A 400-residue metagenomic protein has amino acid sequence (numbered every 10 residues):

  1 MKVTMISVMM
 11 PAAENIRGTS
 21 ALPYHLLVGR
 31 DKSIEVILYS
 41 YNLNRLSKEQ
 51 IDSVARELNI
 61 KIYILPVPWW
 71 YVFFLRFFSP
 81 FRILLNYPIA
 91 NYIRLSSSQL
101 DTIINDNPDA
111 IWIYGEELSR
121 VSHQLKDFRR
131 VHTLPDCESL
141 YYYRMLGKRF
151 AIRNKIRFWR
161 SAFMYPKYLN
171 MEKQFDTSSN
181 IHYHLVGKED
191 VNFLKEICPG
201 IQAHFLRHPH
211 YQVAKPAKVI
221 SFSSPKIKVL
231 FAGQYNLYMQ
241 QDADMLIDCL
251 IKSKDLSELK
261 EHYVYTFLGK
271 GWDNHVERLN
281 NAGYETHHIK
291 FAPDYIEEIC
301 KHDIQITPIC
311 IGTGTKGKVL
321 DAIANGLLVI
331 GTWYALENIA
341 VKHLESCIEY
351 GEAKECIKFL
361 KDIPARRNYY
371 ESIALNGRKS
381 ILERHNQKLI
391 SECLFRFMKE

Functional and structural regions predicted by a protein language model:
M1-K61, D106, I251-S257: N-terminal subdomain of nucleotide-sugar transferases
L22, H208-N280, H288-Y295, C300: Conserved catalytic-core segment of nucleotide-activated headgroup transferases in glycan assembly
E49, R120-S122, P166-Q202, L394: A short, active-site helix/loop in glycosyltransferases that binds the activated sugar's phosphate group
S97-T102, E138, F150-Y183: Membrane-proximal helix-turn-helix segments that form the acceptor-binding/catalytic region of lipid-linked
C300-G314, N325-L327: Acidic donor-binding loop of glycosyltransferase active sites
K318-D321, L328-T332: Short hydrophobic beta-strand element within catalytic cores of glycosyltransferases and related nucleotide-activated
C347-K354, D362-R367: Conserved acidic donor-binding segment of nucleotide-sugar-dependent glycosyltransferases
A365-M398: A charged, aromatic-enriched C-terminal amphipathic alpha-helix characteristic of glycosyltransferases across folds
